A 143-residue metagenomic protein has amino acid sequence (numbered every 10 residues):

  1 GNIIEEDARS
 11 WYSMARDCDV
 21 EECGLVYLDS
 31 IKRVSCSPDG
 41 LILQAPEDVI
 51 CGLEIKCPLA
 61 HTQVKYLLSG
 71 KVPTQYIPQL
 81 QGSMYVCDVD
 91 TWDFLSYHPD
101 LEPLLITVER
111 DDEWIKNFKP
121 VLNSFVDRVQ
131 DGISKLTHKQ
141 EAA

Functional and structural regions predicted by a protein language model:
G1-A143: Accessory terminal regions of nucleic-acid processing enzymes
